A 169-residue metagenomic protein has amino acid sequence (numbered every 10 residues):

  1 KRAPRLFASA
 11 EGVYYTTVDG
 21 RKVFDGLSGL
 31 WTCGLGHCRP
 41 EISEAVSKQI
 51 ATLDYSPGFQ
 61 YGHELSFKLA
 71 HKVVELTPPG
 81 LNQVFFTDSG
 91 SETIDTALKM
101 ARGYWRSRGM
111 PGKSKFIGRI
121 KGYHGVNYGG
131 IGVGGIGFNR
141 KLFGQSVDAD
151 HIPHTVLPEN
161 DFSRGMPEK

Functional and structural regions predicted by a protein language model:
K1-Y14, Y61, M166: Active-site-adjacent loop/helix segments that line or gate small-molecule/cofactor pockets in enzymes
R2-A3, W31, L142: N-terminal, helix-rich and Lys/Arg-enriched segments in bacterial and organellar proteins
A3, E11-G12, K22, V147-D150: A generic secondary-structure signal marking the coil-to-beta-strand transition
Y14, T32-G36, D150: Short, well-ordered beta-strand elements within core beta-sheets of diverse protein domains
T17-V18: Short, acidic, Ser/Thr-enriched surface-loop or helix-capping motifs
K22-M110, I117: Glycine-rich loop-to-alpha-helix module at the N-terminal edge of alpha/beta enzyme cores
K72-K169: PLP-dependent aspartate aminotransferase-fold enzymes
